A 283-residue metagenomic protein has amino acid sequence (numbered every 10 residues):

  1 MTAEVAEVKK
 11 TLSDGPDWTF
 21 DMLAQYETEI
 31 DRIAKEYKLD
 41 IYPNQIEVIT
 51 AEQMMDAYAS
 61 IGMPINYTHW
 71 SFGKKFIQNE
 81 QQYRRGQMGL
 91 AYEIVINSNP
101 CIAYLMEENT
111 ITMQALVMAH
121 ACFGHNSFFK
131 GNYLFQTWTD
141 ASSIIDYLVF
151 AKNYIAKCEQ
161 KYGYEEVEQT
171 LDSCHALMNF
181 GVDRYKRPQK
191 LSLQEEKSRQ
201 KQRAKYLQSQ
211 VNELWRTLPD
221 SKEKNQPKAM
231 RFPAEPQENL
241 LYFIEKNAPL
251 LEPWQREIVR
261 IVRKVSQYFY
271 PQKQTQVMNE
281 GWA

Functional and structural regions predicted by a protein language model:
T2-A6, D21, T170-W282: Pan-zinc metallopeptidase signature
E4-A57, M88, Y104, A115 (+5 more regions): N-terminal pre-domains immediately preceding structured catalytic cores
D21-C101, L218-L251: Auxiliary, metal-adjacent structural segments of Zn-dependent hydrolase domains
N44-V48, G131-Y133, R256-V259, Q274-Q276: Short coil/turn segments at secondary-structure boundaries
P100-V117, Y270-V277: Short pre-active-site segment immediately N-terminal to the catalytic Zn-binding motif
T112-F129, E280-A283: Active-site recognition of the HExxH zinc-binding catalytic motif
F128-K190, E195, W282-A283: Post-HExxH zinc-binding segment in Zn-dependent metallohydrolases
